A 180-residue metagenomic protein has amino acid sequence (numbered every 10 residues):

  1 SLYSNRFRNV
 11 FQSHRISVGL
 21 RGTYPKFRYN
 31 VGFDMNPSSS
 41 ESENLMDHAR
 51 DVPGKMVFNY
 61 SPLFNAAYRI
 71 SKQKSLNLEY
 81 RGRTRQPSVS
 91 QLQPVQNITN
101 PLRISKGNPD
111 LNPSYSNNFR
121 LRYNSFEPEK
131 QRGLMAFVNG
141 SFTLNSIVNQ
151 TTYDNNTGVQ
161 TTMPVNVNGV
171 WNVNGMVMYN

Functional and structural regions predicted by a protein language model:
S1-N180: Exposed, low-structure sequence patches enriched in small/polar residues
